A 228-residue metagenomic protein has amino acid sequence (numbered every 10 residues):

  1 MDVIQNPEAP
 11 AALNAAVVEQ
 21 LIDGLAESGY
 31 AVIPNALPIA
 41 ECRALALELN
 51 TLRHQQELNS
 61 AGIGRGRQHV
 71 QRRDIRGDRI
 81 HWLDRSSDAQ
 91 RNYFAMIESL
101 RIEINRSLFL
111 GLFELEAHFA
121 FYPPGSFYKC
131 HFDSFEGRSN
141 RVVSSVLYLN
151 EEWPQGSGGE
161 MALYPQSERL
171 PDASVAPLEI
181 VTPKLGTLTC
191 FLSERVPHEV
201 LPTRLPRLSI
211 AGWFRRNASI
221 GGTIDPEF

Functional and structural regions predicted by a protein language model:
M1-S144, Y148-L188, E194-F228: Fe(II)/2-oxoglutarate oxygenase catalytic core
